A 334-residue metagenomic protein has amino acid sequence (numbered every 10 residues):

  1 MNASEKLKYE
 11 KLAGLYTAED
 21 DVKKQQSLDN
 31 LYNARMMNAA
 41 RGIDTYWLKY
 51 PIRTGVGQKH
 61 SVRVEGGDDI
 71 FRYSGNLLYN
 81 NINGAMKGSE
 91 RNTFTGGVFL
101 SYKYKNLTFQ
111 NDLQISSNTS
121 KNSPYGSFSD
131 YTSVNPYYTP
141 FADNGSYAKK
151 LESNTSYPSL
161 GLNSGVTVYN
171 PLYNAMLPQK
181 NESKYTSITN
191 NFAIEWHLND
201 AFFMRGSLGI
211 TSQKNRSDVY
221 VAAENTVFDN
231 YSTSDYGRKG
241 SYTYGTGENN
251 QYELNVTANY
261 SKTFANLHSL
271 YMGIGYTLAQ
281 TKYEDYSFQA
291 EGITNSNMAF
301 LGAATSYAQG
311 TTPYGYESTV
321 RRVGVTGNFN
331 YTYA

Functional and structural regions predicted by a protein language model:
M1-A3, A34-R63, Y73-M86: Short strand-turn segments of transmembrane beta-barrel domains in outer membranes, especially the first one or two
M1-I43, G84-S89, T95-T189, S207-G324: Surface-exposed loop/interface segments of Gram-negative outer-membrane beta-barrel transport/assembly proteins
N30, G327-A334: Short, intrinsically disordered, charge-balanced linker/junction segments flanking boundaries in proteins
G57, D68-D69, K103-L107, H197-N199 (+2 more regions): Outer-membrane beta-barrel channels and translocator barrels
K59-S61, N191, G240: Short structured motifs
S61, R72-N76, T108-D112, A193 (+3 more regions): Membrane-spanning beta-strand positions in outer-membrane beta-barrel proteins
R63-D69, I293-S296, N330: Short glycine/proline-enriched loop/turn "hinge" motifs that connect secondary-structure elements and lie
